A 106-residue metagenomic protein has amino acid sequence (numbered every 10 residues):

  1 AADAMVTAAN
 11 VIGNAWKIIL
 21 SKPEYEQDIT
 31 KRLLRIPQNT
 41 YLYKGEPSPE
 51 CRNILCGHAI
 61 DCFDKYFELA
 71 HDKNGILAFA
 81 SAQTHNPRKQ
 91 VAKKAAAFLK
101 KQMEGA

Functional and structural regions predicted by a protein language model:
A1-A106: Alpha-helical scaffold domains
